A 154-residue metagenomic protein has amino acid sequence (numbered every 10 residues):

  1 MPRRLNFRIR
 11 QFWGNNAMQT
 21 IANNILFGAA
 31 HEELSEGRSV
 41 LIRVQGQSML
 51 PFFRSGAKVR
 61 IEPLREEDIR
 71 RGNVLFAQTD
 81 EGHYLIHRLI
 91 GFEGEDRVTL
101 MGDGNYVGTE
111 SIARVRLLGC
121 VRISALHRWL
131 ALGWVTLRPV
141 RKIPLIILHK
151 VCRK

Functional and structural regions predicted by a protein language model:
P2-K154: Extended hydrophobic leader/signal-anchor segments used for secretion and membrane insertion
